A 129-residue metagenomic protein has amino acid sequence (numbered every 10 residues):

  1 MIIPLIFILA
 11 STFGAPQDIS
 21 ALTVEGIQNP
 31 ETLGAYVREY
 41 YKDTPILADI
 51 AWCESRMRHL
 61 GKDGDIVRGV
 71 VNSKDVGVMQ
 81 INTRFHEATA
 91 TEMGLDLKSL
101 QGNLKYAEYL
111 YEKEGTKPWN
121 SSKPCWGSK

Functional and structural regions predicted by a protein language model:
I2-M57: Export/targeting segments at the very N-terminus of extracytoplasmic proteins
G14-P16, I27, T116-K129: Charged phosphate-binding loop/patch that engages nucleotide di/tri-phosphates or the phosphate backbone of nucleic
N29, L33, D43-L47, K74-V78 (+3 more regions): Stable alpha-helical elements in mature extracytoplasmic
E31-G34, E87-T91: Glycine/charged-rich beta-loop-alpha catalytic/anionic-binding loops adjacent to active sites
R38, K42, I46, W52-R56 (+3 more regions): Sec-exported extracytoplasmic/periplasmic mature domains
G61-G64: Short, solvent-exposed loop/turn and secondary-structure capping segments
R68-A90: Substrate-binding/active-site groove segments that recognize and process beta-1,4-linked N-acetyl-hexosamine
E92-G102: A short, structured beta-strand-centered segment in the mid-to-C-terminal lobe of catalytic cores from group-transfer
